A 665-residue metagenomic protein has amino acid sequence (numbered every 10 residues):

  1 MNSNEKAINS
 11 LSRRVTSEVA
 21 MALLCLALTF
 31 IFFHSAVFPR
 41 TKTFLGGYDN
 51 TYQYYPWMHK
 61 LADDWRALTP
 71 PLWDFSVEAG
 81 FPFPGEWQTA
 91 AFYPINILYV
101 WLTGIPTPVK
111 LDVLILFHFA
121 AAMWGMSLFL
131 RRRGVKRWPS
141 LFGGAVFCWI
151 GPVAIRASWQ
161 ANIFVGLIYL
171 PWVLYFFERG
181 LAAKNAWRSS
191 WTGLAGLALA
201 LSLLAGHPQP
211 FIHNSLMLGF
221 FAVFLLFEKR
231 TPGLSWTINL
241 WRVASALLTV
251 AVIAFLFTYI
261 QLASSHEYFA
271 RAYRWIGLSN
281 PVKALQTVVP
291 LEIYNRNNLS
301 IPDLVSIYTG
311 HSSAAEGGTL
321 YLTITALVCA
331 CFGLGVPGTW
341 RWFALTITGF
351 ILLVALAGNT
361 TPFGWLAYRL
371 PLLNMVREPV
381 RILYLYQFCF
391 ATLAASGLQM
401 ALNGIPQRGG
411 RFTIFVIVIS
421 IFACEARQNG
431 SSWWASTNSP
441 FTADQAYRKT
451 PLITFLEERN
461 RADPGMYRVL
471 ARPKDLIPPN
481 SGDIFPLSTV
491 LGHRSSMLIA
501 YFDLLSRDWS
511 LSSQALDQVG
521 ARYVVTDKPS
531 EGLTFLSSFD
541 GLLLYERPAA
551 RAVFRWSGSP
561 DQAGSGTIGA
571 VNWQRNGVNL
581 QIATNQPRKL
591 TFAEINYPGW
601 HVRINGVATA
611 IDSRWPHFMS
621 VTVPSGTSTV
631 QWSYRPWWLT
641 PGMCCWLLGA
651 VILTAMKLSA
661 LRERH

Functional and structural regions predicted by a protein language model:
M1-A36, I238, R242-A251, R411-V418 (+1 more regions): Start-transfer (signal-anchor) and selected internal transmembrane alpha helices of multi-pass inner/ER membrane
R14, R230-S245, C329-P362, R408-G409 (+1 more regions): Membrane-interface helix-loop-helix junctions at transmembrane boundaries of multi-pass membrane enzymes, predominantly
C25-L28, A121-R133, R137-E228, V243-S265 (+2 more regions): Membrane-embedded helix bundles of polyisoprenyl
F30-R40, W65, P94-V109, W138-Q160 (+6 more regions): Membrane-interface helix-loop junctions at the exits of transmembrane helices
S35-R133, W138-Y169, Q286-Y294, P302 (+1 more regions): Active-site lumenal/periplasmic loops and adjacent helix-entry segments of GT-C-fold, multi-pass membrane
T51-T69, F81, V250-G333, M375 (+3 more regions): Periplasmic/ER-lumenal interhelical loops and adjacent helix-loop junctions in multi-pass membrane proteins
Y54, L491, R551-H665: Active-site-proximal, structured, solvent-exposed surfaces of multi-pass membrane proteins that position macromolecular
G277-K283, S420-N585, T591, I595-Y597 (+1 more regions): Extracytoplasmic
